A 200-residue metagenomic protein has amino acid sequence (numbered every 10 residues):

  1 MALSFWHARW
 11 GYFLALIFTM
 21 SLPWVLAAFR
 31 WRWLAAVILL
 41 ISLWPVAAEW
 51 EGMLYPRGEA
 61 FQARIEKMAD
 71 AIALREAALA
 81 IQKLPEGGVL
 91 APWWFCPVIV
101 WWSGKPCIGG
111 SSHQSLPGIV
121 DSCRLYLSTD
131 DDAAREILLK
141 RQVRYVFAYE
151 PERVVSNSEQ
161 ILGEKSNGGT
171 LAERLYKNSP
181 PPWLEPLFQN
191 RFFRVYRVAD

Functional and structural regions predicted by a protein language model:
M1-W6, Y12-R32: Transmembrane alpha-helices and membrane-interface helical segments of multi-pass integral membrane enzymes
W10-G11, Q189: Mature, folded catalytic cores of secreted/periplasmic enzymes
M20, W24-M53: Signature aromatic-anchored transmembrane alpha helix within multi-pass, membrane-resident enzymes that catalyze glycan
W44-D200: Extracytoplasmic
